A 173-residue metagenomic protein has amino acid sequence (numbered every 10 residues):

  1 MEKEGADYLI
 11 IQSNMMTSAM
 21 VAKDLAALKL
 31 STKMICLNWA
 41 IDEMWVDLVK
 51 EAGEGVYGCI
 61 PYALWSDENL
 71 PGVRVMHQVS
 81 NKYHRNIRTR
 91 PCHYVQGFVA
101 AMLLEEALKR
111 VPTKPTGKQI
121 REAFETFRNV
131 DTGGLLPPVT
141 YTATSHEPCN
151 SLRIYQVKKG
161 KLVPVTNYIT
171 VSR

Functional and structural regions predicted by a protein language model:
M1-R173: Extracytosolic ligand-binding ectodomains
